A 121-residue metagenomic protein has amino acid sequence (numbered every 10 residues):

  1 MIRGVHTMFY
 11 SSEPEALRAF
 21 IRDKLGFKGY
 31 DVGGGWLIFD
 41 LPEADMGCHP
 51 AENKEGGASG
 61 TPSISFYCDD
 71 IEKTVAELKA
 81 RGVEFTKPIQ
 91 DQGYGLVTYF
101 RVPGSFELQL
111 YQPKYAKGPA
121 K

Functional and structural regions predicted by a protein language model:
M1-R18, D45, P62-I64, K114-K121: N-terminal beta-strand motif that seeds the catalytic metal site of vicinal oxygen chelate
E13-P14, D69-I71: Helix N-cap motif at beta-to-alpha junctions
E15-L25, T98: Conserved active-site alpha-helix within GNAT-family acetyltransferase domains
A19-F20, E72-E77: Short amphipathic alpha-helices within nucleic acid-binding modules
L25-D31, F85-I89: Short secondary-structure junctions
F27-T61, F100, E107-P113: Conserved short beta-strand elements that form part of the metal-binding/catalytic scaffold of enzyme active sites
V75, K79-K121: Vicinal oxygen chelate
